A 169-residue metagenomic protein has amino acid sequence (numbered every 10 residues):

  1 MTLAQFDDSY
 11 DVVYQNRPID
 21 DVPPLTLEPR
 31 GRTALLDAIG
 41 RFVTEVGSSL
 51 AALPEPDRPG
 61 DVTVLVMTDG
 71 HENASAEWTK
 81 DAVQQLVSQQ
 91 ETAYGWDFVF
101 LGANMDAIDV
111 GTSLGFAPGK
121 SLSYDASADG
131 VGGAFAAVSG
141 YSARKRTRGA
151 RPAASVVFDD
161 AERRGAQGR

Functional and structural regions predicted by a protein language model:
M1-R169: Acidic, low-complexity intrinsically disordered regions
